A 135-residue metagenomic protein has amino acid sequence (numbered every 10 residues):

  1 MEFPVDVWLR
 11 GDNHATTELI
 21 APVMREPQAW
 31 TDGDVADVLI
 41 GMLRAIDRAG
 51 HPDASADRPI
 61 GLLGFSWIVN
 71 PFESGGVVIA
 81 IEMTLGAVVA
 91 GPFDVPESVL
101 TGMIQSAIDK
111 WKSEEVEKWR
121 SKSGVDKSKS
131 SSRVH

Functional and structural regions predicted by a protein language model:
M1-H135: Positively charged, low-complexity terminal tracts and the immediately adjacent first secondary-structure elements
